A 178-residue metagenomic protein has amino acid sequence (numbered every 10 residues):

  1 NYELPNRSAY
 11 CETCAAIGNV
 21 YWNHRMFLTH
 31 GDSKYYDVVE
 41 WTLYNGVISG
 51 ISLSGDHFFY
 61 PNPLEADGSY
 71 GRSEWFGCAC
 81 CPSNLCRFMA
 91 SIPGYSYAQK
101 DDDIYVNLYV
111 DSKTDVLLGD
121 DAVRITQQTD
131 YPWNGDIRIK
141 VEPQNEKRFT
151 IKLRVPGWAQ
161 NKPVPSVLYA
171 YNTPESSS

Functional and structural regions predicted by a protein language model:
N1-S166: Aromatic (Trp/Tyr) and acidic
N161-S178: Solvent-exposed beta-strand/loop surfaces of large extracellular or lumenal domains
